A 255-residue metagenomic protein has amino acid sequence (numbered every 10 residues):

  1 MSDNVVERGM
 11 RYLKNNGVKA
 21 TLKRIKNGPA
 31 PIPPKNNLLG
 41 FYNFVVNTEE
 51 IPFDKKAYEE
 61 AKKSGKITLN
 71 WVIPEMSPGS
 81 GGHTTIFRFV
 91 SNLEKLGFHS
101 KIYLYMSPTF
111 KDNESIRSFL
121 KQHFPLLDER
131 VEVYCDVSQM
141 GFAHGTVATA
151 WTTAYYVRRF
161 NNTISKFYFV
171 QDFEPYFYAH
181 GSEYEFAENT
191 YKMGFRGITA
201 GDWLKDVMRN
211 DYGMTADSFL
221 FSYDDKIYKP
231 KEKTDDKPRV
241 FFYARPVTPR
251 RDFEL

Functional and structural regions predicted by a protein language model:
M1-P29: Boundary detector for helix-to-coil junctions that initiate low-complexity/charged tails
G28-G141: N-terminal pre-catalytic "stem/leader" segment of glycosyltransferase-like enzymes
V46-E60, P175-S182, D217-K237: Acidic anion/phosphate-binding donor-loop and adjacent secondary structure in glycosyltransferase catalytic cores
V72-P74, A200, F242-R245: Short hydrophobic "strand-cap" motifs at the C-terminus of beta-strands
T85, S91-E94, K101-L104, N210-S218 (+1 more regions): Conserved catalytic-core segment of nucleotide-activated headgroup transferases in glycan assembly
Y134-F142, H180-G197: Membrane-proximal helix-turn-helix segments that form the acceptor-binding/catalytic region of lipid-linked
V147, F160-Y176: Active-site proximal beta-strand in glycosyltransferases
T152, Y156-V157, F177, M193-A216: A short, active-site helix/loop in glycosyltransferases that binds the activated sugar's phosphate group
